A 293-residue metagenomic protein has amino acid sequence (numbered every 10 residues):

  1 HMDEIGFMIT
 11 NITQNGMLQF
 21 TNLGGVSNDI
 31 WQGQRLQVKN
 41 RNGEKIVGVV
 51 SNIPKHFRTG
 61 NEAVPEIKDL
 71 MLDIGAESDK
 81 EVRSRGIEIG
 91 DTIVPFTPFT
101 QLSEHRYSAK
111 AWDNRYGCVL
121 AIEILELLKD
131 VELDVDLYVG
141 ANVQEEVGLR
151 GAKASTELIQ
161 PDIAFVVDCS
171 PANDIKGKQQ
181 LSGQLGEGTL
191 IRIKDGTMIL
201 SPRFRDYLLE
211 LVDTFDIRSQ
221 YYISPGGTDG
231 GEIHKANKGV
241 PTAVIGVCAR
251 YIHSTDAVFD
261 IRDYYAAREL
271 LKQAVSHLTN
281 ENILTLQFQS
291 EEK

Functional and structural regions predicted by a protein language model:
M2-K293: N-terminal hydrophobic/helix-forming segments and targeting peptides
